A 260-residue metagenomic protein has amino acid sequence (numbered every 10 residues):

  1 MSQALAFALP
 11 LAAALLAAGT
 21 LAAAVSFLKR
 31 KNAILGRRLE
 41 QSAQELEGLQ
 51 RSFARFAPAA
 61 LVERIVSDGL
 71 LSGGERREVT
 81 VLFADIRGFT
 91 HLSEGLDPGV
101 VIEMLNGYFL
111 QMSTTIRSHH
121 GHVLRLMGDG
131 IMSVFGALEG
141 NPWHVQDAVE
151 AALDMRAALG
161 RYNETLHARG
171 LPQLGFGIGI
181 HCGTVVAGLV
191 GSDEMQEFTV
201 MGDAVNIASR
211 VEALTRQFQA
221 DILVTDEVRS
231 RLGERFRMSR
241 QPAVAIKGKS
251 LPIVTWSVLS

Functional and structural regions predicted by a protein language model:
M1-A12, Q241: Alpha-helical transmembrane segments and their interfaces in multipass membrane proteins
F7-R76: Regulatory cytosolic signal-relay segments
R30-A33, R37, E47, D68-E150: Catalytic NTP-binding/metal-coordinating core of nucleotidyl cyclase/transferase enzymes
A43, N106-G121, A137-I178, C182 (+2 more regions): Alpha-helical scaffold within the catalytic cores of cyclic-nucleotide enzymes
P58, D85, G248: Short, conserved phosphate/pyrophosphate- and ester-handling motifs at nucleotide-, phospho-/glycolipid
V81, I131, F176-C182, T255: A structural signal for short, well-ordered beta-strand segments
V185, A208, L214-S260: Cytosolic regulatory/linker segments at or just downstream of nucleotide-handling modules in signal-transduction
